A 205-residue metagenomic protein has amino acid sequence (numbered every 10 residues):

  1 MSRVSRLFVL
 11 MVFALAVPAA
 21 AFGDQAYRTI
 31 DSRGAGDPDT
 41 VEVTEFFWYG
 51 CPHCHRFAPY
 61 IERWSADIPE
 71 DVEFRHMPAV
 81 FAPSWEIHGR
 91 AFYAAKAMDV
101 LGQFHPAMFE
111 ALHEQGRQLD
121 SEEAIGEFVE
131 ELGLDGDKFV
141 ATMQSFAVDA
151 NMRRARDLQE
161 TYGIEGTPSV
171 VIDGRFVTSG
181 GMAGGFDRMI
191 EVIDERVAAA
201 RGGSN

Functional and structural regions predicted by a protein language model:
S2-P83, R156, T161, G166 (+1 more regions): Extracytoplasmic thiol/disulfide redox context detector
Y49-H53, V80-S84, E110-Q115, A147-V148 (+1 more regions): Solvent-exposed loop/turn segments at secondary-structure junctions within structured extracellular/periplasmic domains
H55-A58, W85-G89, A183-F186: Conserved strand-to-helix beginnings and helix N-cap segments that scaffold or border functional pockets
A58-S65, H88-F92, H105, E122 (+5 more regions): Extracytoplasmic/secreted envelope proteins and their assembly/folding machinery, especially bacterial periplasmic
E70-M98, Q103-E130: Structural microenvironment flanking redox-active thiols in thiol-disulfide oxidoreductases
E131-N205: C-terminal cap of thioredoxin/glutaredoxin-like
